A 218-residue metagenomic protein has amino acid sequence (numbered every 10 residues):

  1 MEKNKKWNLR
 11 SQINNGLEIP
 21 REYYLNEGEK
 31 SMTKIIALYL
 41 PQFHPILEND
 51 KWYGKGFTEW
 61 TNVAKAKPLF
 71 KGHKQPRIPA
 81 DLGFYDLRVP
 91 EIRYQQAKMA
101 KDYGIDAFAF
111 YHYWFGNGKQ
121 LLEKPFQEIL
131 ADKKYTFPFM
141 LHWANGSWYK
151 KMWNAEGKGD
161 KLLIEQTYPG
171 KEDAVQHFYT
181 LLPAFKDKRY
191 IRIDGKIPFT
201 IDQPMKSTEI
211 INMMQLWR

Functional and structural regions predicted by a protein language model:
W7-R218: Glycan-processing catalytic domains of CAZymes
